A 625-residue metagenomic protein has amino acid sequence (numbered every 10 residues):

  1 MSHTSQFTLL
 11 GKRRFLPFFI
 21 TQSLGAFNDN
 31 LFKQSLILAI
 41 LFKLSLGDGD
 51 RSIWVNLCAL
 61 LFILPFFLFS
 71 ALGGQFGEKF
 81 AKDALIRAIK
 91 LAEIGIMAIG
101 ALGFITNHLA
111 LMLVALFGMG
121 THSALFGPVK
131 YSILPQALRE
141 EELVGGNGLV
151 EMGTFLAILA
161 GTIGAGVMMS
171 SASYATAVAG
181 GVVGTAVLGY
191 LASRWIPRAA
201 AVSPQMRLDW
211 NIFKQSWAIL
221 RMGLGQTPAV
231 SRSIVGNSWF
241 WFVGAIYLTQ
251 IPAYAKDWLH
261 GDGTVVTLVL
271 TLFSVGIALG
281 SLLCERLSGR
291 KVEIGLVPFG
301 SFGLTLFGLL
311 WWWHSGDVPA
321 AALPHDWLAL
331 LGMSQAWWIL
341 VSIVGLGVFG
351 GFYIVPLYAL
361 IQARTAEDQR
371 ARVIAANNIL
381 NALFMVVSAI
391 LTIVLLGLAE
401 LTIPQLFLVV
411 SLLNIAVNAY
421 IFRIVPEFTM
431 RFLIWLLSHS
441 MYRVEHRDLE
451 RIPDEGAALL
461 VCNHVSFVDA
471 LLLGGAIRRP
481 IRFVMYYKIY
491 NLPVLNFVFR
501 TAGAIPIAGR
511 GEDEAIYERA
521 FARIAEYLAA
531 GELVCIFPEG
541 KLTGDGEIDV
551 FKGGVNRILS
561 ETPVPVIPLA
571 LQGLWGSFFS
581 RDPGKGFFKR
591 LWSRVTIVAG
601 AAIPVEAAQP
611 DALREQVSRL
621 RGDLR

Functional and structural regions predicted by a protein language model:
S2-L16, R198-V235, W258, P324-G332: Juxtamembrane intracellular "pre-TM" segments in multi-pass secondary transporters
L16-Q34, C58-I96, L111-S170, A186 (+6 more regions): Substrate-agnostic recognition of the 12-TM MFS/MFS-like secondary transporter fold
S35-L46, G100-T106, L159-V182, D257-W258 (+2 more regions): Transmembrane alpha-helix termini and helix-breaking/packing motifs in multi-pass membrane transporters
L91-N107, F302-G332: C-terminal ends and interior cores of transmembrane alpha-helices in multi-pass membrane transporters/permeases
S132, Q136-A137, V182-D209, S315-V318 (+1 more regions): Helix-loop junctions on the cytosolic side of multi-pass membrane transporters, especially the intracellular loop
T176-R194, Q405-A419: Symmetry-related core transmembrane helices of the 12-TM Major Facilitator Superfamily/SLC fold
D454-E514: Catalytic core of membrane glycerolipid acyltransferases/transacylases, capturing the structured, soluble-facing
L533, G544-D611: A cross-family acyltransferase "interaction/gating" segment
